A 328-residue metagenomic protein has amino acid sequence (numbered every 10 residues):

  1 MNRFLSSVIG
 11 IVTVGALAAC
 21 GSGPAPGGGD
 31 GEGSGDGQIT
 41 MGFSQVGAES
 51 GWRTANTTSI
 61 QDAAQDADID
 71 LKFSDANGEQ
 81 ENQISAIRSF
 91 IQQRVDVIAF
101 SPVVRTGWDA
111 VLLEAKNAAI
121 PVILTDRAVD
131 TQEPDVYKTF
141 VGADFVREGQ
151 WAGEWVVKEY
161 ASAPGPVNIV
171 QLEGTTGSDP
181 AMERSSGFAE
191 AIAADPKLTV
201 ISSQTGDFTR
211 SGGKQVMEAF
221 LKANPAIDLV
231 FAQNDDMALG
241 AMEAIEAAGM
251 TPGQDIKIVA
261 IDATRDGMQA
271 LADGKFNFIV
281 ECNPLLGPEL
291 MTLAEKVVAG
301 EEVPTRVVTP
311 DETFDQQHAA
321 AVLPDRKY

Functional and structural regions predicted by a protein language model:
M1-T40, L113-I120, K327-Y328: Short, low-complexity disordered leader/linker segments with a strong preference for bacterial N-terminal type II
G10, G21, G37-I39, L172-T176 (+3 more regions): Hinge/cleft segment of the Venus flytrap/periplasmic-binding protein
Q38-A64, L71-S89, V95, S101-R105 (+4 more regions): Extracytoplasmic "Venus flytrap"
M41, Q83, F140-V167, G212-K214 (+2 more regions): Hydrophobic alpha-helical segments within soluble ligand-binding/sensing domains
W52-A67, E148-W155, D179-L198, G212 (+2 more regions): Short, solvent-exposed amphipathic alpha-helices that sit in or adjacent to ligand/effector-binding or catalytic
F73-D75, T131-V157, S203, D273-P284: Short beta-strand elements at the ligand-binding edges of bilobed clamshell
P102-N117, F188, S202, G206-Q269: Hydrophobic alpha-helical
T106, A110-R147, N168, T264-A270 (+1 more regions): Flexible loop/hinge segments that line or gate small-molecule binding clefts
